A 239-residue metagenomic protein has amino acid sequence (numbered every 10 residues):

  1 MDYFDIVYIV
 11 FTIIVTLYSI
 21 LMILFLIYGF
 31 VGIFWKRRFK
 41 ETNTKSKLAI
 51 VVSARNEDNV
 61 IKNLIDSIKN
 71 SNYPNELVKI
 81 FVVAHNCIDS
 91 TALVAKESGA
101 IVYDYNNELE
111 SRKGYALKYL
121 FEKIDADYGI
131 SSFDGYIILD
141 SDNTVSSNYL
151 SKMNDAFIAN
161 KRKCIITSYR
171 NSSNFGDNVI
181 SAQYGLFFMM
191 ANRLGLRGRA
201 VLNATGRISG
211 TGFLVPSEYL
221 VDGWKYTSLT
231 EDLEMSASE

Functional and structural regions predicted by a protein language model:
M1-T44: N-terminal membrane-anchoring/stem segments of glycan-assembly enzymes
S46-A49, K79, E234: Cell-envelope/extracellular polymer assembly enzymes that use nucleotide-activated donors
K62, D89-K96, N148: Acidic helix N-cap motif at the loop->helix transition within catalytic regions of sugar-transfer enzymes
D66-L77: Short, acidic, metal-binding catalytic loop of nucleotide-sugar glycosyltransferases
A84-A92, N107-L109, T144: A conserved acidic beta->alpha catalytic loop
S90, L139-A156: Acidic donor-binding/catalytic loop of UDP-sugar-dependent glycosyltransferases, especially processive GT2
N106, R112-Y128, N148-S228: Long helical/loop segments within the catalytic core of UDP-sugar-dependent glycosyltransferases, especially the large
Y128-T144: Short beta-strand-to-loop acidic/aromatic patch adjacent to the donor-nucleotide binding site
